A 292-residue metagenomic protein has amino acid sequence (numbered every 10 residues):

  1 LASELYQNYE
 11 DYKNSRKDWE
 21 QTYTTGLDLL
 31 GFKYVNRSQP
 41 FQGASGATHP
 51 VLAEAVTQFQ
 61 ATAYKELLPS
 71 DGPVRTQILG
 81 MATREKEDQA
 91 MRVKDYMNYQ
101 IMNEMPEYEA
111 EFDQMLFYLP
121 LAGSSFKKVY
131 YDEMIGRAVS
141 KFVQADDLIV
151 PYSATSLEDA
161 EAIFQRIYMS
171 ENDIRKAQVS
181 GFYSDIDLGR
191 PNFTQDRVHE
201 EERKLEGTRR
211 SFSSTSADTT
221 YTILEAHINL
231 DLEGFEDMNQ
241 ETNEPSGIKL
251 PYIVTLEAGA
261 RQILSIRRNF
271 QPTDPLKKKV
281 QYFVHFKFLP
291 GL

Functional and structural regions predicted by a protein language model:
L1-Q281, F288-L289: Extended, helix-rich architectural segments
L292: Glycine- and acidic
